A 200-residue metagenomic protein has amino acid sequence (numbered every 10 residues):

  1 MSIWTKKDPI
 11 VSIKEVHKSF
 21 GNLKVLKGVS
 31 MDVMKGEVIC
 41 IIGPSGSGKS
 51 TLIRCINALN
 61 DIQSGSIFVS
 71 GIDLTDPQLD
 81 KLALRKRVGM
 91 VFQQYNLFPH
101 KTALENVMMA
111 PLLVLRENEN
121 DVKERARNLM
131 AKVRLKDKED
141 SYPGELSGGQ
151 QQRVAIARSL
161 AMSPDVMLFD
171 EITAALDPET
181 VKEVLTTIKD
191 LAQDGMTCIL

Functional and structural regions predicted by a protein language model:
W4-L200: ABC family nucleotide-binding domain
